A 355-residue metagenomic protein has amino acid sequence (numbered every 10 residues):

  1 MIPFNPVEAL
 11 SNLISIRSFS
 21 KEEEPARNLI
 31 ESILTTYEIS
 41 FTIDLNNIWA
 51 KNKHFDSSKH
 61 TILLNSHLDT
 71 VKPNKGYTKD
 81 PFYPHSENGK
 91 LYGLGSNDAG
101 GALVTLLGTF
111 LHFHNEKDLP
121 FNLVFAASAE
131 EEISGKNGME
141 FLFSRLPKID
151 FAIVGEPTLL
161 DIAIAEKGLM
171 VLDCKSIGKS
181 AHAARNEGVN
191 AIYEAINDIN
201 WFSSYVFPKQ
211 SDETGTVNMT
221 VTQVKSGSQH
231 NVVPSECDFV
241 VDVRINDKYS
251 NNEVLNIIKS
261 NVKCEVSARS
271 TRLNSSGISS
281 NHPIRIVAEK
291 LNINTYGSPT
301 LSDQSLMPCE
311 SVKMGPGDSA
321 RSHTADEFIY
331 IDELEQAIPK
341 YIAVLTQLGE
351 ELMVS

Functional and structural regions predicted by a protein language model:
M1-P73, E236-V240, V254-I257, I331-I342: N-terminal helical capping/dimerization or prosegment-like subdomains of hydrolases acting on amide or phosphate bonds
N5, T35-I39, D44-N46, S58-K59 (+5 more regions): Short glycine/proline-enriched coil/turn segments at helix->beta-strand junctions
S11, E31, V104-L107, L111 (+3 more regions): Predominant activation on well-ordered alpha-helical scaffold segments within soluble catalytic domains
P25, V104, N137-G138, N186 (+1 more regions): Generic recognition of short, well-ordered alpha-helical segments
K59-V124: Active-site metal-coordination/substrate-binding segment of hydrolases, especially metallo-dependent peptidases
I62-L64, A126, F151-I153, V312-M314: Hydrophobic/aromatic beta-strand patches that form the interior of the parallel beta-sheet core in alpha/beta enzyme
A99, L103-V171, K175, S211 (+1 more regions): Acidic/histidine-rich catalytic neighborhood of metal-dependent amide-processing enzymes
I164, D173-S355: Metal-dependent amide/peptide-bond hydrolase catalytic core, centered on the "pita-bread" metallohydrolase fold
